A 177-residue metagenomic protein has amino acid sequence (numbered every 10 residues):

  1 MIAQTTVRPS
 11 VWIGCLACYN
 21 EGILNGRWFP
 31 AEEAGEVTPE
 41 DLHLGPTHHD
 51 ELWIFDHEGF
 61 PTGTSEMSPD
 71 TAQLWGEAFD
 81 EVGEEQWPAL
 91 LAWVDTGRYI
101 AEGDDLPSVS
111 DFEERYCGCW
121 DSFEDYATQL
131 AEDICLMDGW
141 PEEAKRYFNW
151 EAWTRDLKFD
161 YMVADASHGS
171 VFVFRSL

Functional and structural regions predicted by a protein language model:
M1-V7, C18, E124-L177: Acidic, proline/glycine-rich low-complexity IDRs
I2-H48: N-terminal ordered "arm"
V11, R27, L52, M162 (+1 more regions): A broad, low-specificity signal marking well-ordered, structured residues that form hydrophobic/aromatic
E21, D50, W87, E102 (+2 more regions): Residue-level signal for secondary-structure boundary elements
E33-V37, M67, V82-E85, P107 (+3 more regions): Short coil/turn linker and secondary-structure boundary residues
G35-G103: Structured domain cores in non-transmembrane regions
E36-H43, A72-D80, P88-L91, S110-E113 (+3 more regions): Generic detector of well-ordered alpha-helical segments enriched in charged/polar residues, highlighting helical
P88-C135, F159, R175-L177: Extracytoplasmic/secretory-pathway segments with low complexity and glycosylation-like composition
